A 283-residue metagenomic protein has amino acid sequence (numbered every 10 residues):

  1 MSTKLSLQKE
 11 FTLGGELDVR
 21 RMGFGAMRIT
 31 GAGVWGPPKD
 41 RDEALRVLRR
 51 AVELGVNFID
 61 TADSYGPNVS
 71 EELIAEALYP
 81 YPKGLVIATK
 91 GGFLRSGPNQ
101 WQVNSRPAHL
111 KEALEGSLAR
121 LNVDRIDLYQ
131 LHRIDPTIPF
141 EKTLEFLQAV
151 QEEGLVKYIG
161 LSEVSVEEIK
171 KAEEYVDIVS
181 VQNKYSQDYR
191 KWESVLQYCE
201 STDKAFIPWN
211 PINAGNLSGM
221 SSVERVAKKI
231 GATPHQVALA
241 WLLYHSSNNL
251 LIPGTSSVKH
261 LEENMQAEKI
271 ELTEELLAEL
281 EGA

Functional and structural regions predicted by a protein language model:
M1-L85: N-terminal binding-site loop/beta-alpha segment at the start of enzyme catalytic domains that lines or forms
L5, I134-A283: Beta/alpha (TIM)-barrel catalytic core signal, keyed to glycine-rich beta->alpha loops juxtaposed to Asp/Glu that bind
G14, E53, A75-V86, L118-N122 (+2 more regions): Acidic (Asp/Glu)-rich catalytic clusters
E16-M22, G55-F58, Y81-L85, V123-D127 (+4 more regions): Short, well-ordered coil/turn segments that N-cap beta-strands
T30-V34, L94-W101, L217-S218, H260-E263: A short acidic, helix-capping loop that chelates divalent metal ions and anchors anionic groups
P37-A51, S105-L121, S165-K171: Short, acidic/polar
G84-S96, E163: A short, structured active-site edge motif that brings together acidic residues
L118-T137: Active-site groove signature of glycoside hydrolases
